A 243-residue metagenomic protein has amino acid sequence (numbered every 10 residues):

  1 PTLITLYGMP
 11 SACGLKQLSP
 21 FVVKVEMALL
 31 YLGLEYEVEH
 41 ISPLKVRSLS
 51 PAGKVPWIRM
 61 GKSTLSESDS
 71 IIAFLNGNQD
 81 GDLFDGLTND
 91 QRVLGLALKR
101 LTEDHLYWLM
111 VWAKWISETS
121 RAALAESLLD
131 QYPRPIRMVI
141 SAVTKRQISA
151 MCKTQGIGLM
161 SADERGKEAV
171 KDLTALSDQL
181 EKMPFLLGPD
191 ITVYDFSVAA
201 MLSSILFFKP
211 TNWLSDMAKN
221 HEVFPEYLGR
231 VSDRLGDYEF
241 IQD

Functional and structural regions predicted by a protein language model:
P1-M138: GST-like domain detector, emphasizing the conserved glutathione-binding G-site in the N-terminal thioredoxin-like
K24, A28-Y31, E168-Q179, R230: Amphipathic alpha-helical segments that form well-ordered structural scaffolds and often line/cohere around active
E39-K45, P189-I191, Q242-D243: Acidic carboxylate-rich catalytic motifs and surrounding loops in phosphoryl-/glycosyl-chemistry enzymes
W108-M217, V223: GST-like fold's C-terminal all-alpha helical module
R230-D243: C-terminal helix/juxtamembrane-tail motif
